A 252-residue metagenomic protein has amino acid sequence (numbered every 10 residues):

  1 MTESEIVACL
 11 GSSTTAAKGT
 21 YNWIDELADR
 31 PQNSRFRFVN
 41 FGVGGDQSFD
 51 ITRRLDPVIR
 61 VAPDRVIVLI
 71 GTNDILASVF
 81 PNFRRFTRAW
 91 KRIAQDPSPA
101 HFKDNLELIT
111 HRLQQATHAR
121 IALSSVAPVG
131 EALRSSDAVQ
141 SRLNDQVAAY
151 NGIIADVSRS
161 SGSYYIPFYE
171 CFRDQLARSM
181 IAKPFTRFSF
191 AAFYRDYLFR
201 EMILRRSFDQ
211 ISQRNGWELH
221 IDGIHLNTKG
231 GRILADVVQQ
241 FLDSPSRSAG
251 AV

Functional and structural regions predicted by a protein language model:
T2-E3, D29, N33-S34, D50-V252: Alpha-helical cap/lid subdomain in secreted, periplasmic, or secretory-pathway luminal O-acyl-processing enzymes
E3-T20, N73-I75: Catalytic nucleophile-elbow at a beta strand-turn-alpha helix junction centered on a G-D-S/GDSL motif, marking
A8, V39, V66-V68: Conserved beta-strand elements of the Class I
T15-G19, G44-D50: Acidic-and-aromatic substrate-binding clefts and catalytic sites of carbohydrate-active enzymes
K18-Y21, S141-L143: Short, solvent-exposed loop/turn segments at secondary-structure boundaries
Y21-D29: Short, polar/charged alpha-helical segment
N33-S48: A short beta-strand-loop structural module common to alpha/beta enzyme folds
